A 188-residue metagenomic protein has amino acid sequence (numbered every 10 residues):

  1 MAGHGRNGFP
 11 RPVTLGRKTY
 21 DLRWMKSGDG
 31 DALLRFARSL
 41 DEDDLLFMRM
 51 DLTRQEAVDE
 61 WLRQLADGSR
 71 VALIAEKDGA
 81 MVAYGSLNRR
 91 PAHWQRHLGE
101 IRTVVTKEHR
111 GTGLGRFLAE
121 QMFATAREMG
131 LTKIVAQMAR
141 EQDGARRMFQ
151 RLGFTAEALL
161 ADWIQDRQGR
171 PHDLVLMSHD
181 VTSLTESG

Functional and structural regions predicted by a protein language model:
M1-R17: Short acidic N-proximal helix/loop "leader" segments that mark the beginning of a domain or an inter-domain linker
G16, R35-R49: Helix-loop element at the rim of GNAT/NAT acetyltransferase active sites that forms part of the acceptor-substrate
K18-Y20, D78-Y84, H172: Glycine-rich phosphate/pyrophosphate-binding loop shared by adenosine-nucleotide-utilizing enzymes
D21-A32: A short beta-loop-alpha structural element at the N-terminal edge of CoA-dependent acyl/N-acetyltransferase catalytic
M50-E108, A119, D180-T182: Acetyl-CoA-dependent GNAT
A119, A126-M138: Conserved GNAT acetyl-CoA-binding A-motif
V135-M138, Q150, T155-H172: Conserved catalytic-core motifs of GNAT/GCN5-like acyltransferases
D162-G188: C-terminal "cap" of GNAT-fold acetyltransferases
